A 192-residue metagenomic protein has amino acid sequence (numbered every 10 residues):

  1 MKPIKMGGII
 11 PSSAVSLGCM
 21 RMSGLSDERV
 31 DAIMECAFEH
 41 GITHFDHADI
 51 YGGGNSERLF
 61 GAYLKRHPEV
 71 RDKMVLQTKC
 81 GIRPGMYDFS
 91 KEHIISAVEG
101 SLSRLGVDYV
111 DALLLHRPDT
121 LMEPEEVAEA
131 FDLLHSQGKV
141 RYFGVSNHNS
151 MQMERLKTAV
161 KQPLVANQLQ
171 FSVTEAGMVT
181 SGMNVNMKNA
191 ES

Functional and structural regions predicted by a protein language model:
M1-I4, L59-L64, A97-V98, M151-M153 (+1 more regions): Alpha-helical scaffolding within the catalytic cores of extracellular/periplasmic polymer-degrading hydrolases
M1-M74, S136: N-terminal binding-site loop/beta-alpha segment at the start of enzyme catalytic domains that lines or forms
L17, A37, F45, F60 (+6 more regions): Conserved, mostly hydrophobic/aromatic
G18-E28, C80-H93, H116, L121-M122: Active-site mouth loops of central-metabolism enzymes
L25-F38, F89-L105, E126-E129, N149-R155: Short, acidic/polar
H44-Y51, L114, R141-G144: Short catalytic-loop micro-motif centered on adjacent basic/acidic residues
D72-P84, Q168-V173: A short, structured active-site edge motif that brings together acidic residues
P118, M122-S192: Beta/alpha (TIM)-barrel catalytic core signal, keyed to glycine-rich beta->alpha loops juxtaposed to Asp/Glu that bind
